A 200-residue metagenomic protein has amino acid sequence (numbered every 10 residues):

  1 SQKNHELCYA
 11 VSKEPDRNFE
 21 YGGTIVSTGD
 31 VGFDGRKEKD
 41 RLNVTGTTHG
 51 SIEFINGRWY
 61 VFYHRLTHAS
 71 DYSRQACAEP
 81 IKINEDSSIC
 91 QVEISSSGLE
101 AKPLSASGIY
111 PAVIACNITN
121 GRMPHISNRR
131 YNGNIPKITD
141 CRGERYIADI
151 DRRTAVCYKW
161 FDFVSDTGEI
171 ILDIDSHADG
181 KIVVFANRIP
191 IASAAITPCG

Functional and structural regions predicted by a protein language model:
S1-S193, T197-G200: Carbohydrate-active catalytic/glycan-binding domains of CAZyme proteins, especially the secreted or lumenal ectodomains
